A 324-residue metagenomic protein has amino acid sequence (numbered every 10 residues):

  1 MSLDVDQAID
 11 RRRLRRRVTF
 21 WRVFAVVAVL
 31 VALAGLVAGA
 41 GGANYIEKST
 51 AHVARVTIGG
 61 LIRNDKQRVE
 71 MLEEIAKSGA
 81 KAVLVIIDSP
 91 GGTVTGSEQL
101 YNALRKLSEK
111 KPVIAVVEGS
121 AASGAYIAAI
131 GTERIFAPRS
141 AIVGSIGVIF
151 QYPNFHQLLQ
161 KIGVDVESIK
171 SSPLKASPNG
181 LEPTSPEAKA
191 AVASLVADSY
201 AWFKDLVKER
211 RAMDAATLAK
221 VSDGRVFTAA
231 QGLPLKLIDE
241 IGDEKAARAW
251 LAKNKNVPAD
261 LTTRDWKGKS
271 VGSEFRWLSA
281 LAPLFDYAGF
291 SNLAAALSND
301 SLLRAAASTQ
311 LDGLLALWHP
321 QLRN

Functional and structural regions predicted by a protein language model:
M1-A115, S120-A121, T132-A137, Q151-N324: N-terminal organellar transit peptides
S120-G124, I142-I149: Short gly/pro/ser/thr-enriched loop/turn and capping motifs at secondary-structure boundaries
